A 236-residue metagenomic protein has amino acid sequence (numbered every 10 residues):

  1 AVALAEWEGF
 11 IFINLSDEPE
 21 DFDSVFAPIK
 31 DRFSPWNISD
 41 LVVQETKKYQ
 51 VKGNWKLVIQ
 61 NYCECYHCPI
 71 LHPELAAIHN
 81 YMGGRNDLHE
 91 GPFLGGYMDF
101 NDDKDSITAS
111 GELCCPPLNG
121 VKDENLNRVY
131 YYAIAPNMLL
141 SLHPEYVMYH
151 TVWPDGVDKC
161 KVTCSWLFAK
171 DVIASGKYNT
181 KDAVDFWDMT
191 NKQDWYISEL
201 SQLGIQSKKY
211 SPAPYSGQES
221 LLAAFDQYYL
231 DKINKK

Functional and structural regions predicted by a protein language model:
A3-A5, F10-K236: C-terminal catalytic domain of Rieske-type non-heme iron oxygenases
